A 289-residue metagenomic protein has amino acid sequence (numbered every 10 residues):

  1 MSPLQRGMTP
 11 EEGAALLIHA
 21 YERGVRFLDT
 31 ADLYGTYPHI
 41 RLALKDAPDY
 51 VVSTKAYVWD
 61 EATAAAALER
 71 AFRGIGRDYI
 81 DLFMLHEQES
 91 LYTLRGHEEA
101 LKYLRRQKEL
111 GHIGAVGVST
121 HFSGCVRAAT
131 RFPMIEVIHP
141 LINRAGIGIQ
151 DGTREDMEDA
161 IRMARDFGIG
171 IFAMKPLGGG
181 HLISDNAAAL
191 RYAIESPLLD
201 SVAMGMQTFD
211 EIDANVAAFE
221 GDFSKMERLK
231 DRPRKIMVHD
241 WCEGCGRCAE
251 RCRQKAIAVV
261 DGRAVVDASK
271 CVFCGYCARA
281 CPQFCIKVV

Functional and structural regions predicted by a protein language model:
M1-E11, S53-A62, L182-S184: Active-site mouth loops of central-metabolism enzymes
M1-Y50: N-terminal binding-site loop/beta-alpha segment at the start of enzyme catalytic domains that lines or forms
L4-G7, I18, E22, W59-F172 (+1 more regions): Glycine/proline-rich, positively charged, aromatic-decorated active-site loop/lid region on the catalytic face
Y21-E22, R105-K108, F132, D166-E227 (+2 more regions): Conserved short secondary-structure transition element at the edge of the structured enzyme core that lines
R26-A31, S53-T54, G114-G117, A173-M174 (+1 more regions): Short catalytic-loop micro-motif centered on adjacent basic/acidic residues
L28, I40, V52, A71 (+5 more regions): Conserved, mostly hydrophobic/aromatic
D49-T54, I135-N143, D222-L229: Short hydrophobic/aromatic-enriched beta-strand-loop microsegments
M226-G244, K255-F273, K287-V289: Ferredoxin-like iron-sulfur electron-transfer modules
